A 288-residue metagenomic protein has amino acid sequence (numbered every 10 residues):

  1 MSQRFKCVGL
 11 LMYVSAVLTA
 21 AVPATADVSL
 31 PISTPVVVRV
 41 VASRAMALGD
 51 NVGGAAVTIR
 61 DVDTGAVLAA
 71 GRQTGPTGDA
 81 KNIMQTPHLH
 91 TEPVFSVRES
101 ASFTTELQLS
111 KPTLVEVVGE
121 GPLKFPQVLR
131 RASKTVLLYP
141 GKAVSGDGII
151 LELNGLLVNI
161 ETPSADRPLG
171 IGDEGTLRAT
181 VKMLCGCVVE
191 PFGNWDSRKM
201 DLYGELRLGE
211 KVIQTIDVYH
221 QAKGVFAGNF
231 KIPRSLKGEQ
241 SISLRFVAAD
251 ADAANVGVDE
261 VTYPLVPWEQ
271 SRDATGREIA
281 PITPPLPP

Functional and structural regions predicted by a protein language model:
G9-A20: Bacterial N-terminal signal peptides
V38-G49, T180-W195: Short amphipathic, basic-aromatic surface patches that mediate peripheral association with negatively charged
G49-A56, F192-L202: Short coil-to-beta strand junction motifs in C2/discoidin
G78-F103, A222-F230: Aromatic sugar-binding surface patches on proteins that engage polysaccharides or sugar-phosphate polymers
L109-R130, A249-V258: Short acidic/polar inter-strand loop motif in beta-rich domains
K111-V115, G238-L244: Exposed beta-strand face motif in extracellular beta-rich ectodomains
L137-V189, W268-P288: Short, compositionally biased P/S/T/A/G/V-rich stretches that sit at domain boundaries
K231-G238: Short, surface-exposed loop/turn segments at beta-strand-coil junctions that are enriched for proline with nearby
